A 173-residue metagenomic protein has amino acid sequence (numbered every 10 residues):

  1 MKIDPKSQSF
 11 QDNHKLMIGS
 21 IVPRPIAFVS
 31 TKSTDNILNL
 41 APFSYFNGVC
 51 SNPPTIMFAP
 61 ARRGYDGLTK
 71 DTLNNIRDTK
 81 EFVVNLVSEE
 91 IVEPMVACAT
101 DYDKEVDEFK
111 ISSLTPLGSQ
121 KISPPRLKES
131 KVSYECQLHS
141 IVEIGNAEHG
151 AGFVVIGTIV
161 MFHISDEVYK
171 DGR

Functional and structural regions predicted by a protein language model:
M1-R173: Basic, polyanion-binding surface patches
